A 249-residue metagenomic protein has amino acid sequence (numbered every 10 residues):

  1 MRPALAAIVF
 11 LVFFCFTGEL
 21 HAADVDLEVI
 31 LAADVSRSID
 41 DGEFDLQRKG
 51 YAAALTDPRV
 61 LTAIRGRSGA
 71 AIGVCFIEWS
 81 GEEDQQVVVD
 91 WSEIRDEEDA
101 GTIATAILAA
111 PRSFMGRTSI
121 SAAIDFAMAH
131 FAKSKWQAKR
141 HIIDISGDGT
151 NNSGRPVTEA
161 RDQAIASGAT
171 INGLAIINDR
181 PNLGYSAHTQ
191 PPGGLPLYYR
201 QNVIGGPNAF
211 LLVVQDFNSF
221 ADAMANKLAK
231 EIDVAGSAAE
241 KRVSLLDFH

Functional and structural regions predicted by a protein language model:
A6-F16: Bacterial N-terminal signal peptides
G18-A22: Sec/Tat signal peptide C-region and signal peptidase I cleavage site
D24-V88, A123, A127, I142-I145: Von Willebrand factor
R67-A106, Y185-P192, P196-R200: Short beta-strand-loop
Q86, D99-H141, A175-Y185, P191 (+1 more regions): Von Willebrand factor
R117-S167, H249: Exposed acidic/Ser/Thr-rich ligand/metal-binding surfaces
T150-Y198: VWA/integrin I-like adhesion module and closely mimicked acidic/polar interface patches used
L211-H249: C-terminal "exit" segments of structured domains
